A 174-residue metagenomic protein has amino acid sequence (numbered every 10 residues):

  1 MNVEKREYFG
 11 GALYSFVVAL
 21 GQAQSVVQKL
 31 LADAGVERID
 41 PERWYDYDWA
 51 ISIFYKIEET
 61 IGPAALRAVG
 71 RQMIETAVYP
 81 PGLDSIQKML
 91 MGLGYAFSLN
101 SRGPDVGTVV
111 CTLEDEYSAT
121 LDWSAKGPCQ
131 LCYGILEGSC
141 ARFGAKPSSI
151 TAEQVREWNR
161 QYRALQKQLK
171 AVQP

Functional and structural regions predicted by a protein language model:
M1-E114, G127, T151-Q154, W158-R163 (+1 more regions): N-terminal accessory segment detector
Y117-W123: Short, aliphatic-rich beta-strand segments
W123-L131: Short, well-ordered coil↔helix boundary/capping segments
Q130-P147: Short, non-transmembrane amphipathic alpha-helical segments
